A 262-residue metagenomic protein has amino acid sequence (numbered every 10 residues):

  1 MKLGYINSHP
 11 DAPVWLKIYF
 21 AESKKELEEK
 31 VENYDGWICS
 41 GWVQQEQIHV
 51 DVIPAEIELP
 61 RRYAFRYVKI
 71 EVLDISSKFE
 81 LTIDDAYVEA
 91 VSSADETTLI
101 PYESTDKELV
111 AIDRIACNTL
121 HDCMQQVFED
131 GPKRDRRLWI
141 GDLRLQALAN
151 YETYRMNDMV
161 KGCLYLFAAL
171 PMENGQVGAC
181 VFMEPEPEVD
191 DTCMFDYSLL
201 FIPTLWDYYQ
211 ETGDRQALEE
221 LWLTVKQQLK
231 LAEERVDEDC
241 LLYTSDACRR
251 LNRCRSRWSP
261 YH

Functional and structural regions predicted by a protein language model:
K2-D130, D142, D158-C163, N174-M183 (+5 more regions): Extracellular/oxidizing-compartment recognition motifs
W15-K17, R144-F167, V225-A232: Carboxylate/His-rich catalytic cores and anion/metal-binding grooves
I57-E58, F128-I140, P185-S198, R249: Solvent-exposed loop and edge beta-strand segments that line ligand/cofactor-binding and catalytic clefts
L145-M156, L200-A217: Well-ordered alpha-helical scaffold segments within catalytic/enzyme domains
A147, P203, L231-L242: Large, well-folded core regions of big proteins
Y243-C248: Conserved small/polar residues in nucleotide/adenosyl-binding loops
C254-H262: Hydrophobic alpha-helical segments, chiefly the membrane-spanning helices and signal/signal-anchor peptides
